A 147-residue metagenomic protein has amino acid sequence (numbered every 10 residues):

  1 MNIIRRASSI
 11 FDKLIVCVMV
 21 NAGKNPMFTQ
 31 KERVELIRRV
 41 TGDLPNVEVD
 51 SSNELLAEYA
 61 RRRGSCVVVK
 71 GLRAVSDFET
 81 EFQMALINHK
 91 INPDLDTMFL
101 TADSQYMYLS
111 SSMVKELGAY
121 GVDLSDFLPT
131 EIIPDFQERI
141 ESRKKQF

Functional and structural regions predicted by a protein language model:
M1-F147: Nucleotidyltransferase catalytic core that binds NTPs
